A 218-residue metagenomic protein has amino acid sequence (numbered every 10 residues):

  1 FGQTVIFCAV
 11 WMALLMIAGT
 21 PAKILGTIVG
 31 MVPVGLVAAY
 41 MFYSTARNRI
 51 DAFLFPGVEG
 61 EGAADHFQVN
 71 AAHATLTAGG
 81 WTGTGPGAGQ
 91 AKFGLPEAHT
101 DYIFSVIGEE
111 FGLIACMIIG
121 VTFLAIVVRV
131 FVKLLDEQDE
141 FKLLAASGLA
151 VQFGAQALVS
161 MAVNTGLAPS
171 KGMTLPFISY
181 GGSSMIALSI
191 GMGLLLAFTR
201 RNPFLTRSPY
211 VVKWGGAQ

Functional and structural regions predicted by a protein language model:
F1-Q3, E59-A63, P176-S179: Membrane-interface segments at transmembrane-helix junctions in multi-pass inner-membrane proteins
F1-R49, V132, D136-Q138, L195-K213: Alpha-helical transmembrane bundle and helix-membrane interface signal in multi-pass integral membrane proteins
V5-I24, A91-A115, G172-I186: Interfacial segments of multi-pass membrane proteins
F7-W11, V121-L124, L188-M192: Alpha-helical transmembrane segments of multi-pass membrane proteins
I24-I119, Q138-A145: Hydrophobic, glycine- and aromatic-enriched re-entrant/interface helices and adjoining loop segments
Y43, R47, L124-V128, V151 (+3 more regions): Alpha-helical transmembrane segments of polytopic integral membrane proteins, especially the permease/helical cores
I114-A155: Hydrophobic transmembrane alpha-helices and their immediate junctions
Q156-Q218: A juxtamembrane structural motif centered on a specific transmembrane helix
